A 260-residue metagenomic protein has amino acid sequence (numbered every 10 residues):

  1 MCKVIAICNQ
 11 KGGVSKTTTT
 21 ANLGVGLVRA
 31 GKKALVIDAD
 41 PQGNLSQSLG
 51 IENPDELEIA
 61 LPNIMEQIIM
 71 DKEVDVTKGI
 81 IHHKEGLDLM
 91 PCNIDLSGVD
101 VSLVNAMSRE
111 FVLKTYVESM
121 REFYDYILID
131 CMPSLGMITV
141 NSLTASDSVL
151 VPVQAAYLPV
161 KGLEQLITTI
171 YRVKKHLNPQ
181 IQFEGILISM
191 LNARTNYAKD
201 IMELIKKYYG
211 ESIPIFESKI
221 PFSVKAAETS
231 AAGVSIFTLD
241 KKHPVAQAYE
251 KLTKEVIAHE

Functional and structural regions predicted by a protein language model:
M1-E260: P-loop NTP-binding core
